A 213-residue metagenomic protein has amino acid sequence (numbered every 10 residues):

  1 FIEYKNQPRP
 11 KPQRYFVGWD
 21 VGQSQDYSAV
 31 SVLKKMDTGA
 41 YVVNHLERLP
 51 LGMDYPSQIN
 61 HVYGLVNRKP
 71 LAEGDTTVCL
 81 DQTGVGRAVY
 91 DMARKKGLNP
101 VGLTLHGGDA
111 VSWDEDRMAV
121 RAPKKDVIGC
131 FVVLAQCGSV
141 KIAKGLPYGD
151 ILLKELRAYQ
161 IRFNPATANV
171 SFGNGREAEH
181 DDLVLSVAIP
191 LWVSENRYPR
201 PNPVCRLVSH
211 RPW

Functional and structural regions predicted by a protein language model:
F1-L105, S112-D114, M118, K125 (+2 more regions): RNase H-like, metal-dependent nuclease domains and their acidic two-metal-ion catalytic environment used
